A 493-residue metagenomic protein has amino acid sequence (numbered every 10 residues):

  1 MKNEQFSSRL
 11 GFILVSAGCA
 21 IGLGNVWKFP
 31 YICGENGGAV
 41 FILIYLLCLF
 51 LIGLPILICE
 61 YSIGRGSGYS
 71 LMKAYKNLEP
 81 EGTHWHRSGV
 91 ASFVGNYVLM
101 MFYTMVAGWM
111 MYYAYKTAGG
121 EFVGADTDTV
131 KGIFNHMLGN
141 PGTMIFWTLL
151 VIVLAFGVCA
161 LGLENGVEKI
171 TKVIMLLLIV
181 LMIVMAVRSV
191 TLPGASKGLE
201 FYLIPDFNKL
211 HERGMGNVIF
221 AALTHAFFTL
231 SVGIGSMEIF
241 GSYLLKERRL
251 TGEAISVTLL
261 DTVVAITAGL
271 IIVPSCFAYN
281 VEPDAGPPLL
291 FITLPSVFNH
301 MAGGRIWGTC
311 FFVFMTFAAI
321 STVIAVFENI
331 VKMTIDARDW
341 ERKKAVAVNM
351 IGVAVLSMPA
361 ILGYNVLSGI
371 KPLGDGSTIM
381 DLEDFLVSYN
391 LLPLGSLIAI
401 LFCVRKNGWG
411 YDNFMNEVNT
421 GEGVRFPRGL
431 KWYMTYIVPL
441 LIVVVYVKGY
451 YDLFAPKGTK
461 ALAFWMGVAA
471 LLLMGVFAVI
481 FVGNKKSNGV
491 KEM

Functional and structural regions predicted by a protein language model:
M1-W27, I56-Y61, R65-V90, L245-R249 (+1 more regions): Membrane-interface "cap" regions at the ends of multi-pass membrane proteins
K2-F6, E168, K172-I320, I324 (+3 more regions): Membrane-embedded translocation segments of transport machinery
N3-E4, I32-N36, G66-A91, T104-E164 (+6 more regions): Inter-helical loop and helix-membrane interface segments of multi-pass membrane transporters/permeases
Q5, G11-I13, C19, I145-F146 (+5 more regions): Loop-to-transmembrane helix boundary motifs in multi-pass membrane proteins
Q5-S16, F41-I44, T83-Y97, I145-V151 (+6 more regions): Select transmembrane alpha-helical segments in multipass membrane proteins
L10-C48, G235-G241, T251-I255, L259-L260 (+2 more regions): Transmembrane helix-boundary motif of multi-pass solute transporters/channels
I32-N36, H84-M100, N135-G139, L150-I174 (+4 more regions): Membrane-water interface regions at transmembrane-helix termini and the short interhelical loops of multi-pass membrane
S88-V94, D339-M350, L386-Y446, G458-F464 (+1 more regions): C-terminal membrane-solvent junction of multi-pass transporters and transport-like membrane proteins
